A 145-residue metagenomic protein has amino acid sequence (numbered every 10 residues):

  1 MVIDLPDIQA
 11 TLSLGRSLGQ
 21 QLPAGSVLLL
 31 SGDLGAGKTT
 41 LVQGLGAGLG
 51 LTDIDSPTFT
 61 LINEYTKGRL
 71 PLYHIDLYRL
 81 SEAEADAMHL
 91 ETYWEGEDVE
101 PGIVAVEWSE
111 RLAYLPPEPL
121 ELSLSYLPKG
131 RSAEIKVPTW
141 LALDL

Functional and structural regions predicted by a protein language model:
M1-S17: N-terminal pre-Walker A segment at the start of P-loop NTPase domains
M1-V2, A83-D86, E91-L145: Short phosphate-coordinating micro-motif centered on Lys-Gly-acidic
L18-G25: Phosphate-binding P-loop
L28-L30: Hydrophobic anchor at the beta1->P-loop junction of P-loop NTPases
L34: The conserved Walker
K38: Conserved lysine of the Walker
L51-T66: Short beta-strand-centered segment that lines the nucleotide-binding/catalytic pocket of NTP-utilizing
